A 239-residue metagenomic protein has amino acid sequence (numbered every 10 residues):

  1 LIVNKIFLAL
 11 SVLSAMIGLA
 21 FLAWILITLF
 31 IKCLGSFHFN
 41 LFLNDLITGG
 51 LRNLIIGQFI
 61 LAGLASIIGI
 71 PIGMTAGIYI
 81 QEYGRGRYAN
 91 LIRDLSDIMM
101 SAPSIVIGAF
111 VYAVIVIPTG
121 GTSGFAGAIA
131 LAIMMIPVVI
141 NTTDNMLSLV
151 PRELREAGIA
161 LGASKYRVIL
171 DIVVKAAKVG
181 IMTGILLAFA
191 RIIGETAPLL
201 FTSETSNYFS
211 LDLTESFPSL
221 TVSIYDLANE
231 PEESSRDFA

Functional and structural regions predicted by a protein language model:
L1-L13, I27-A65, R85, D226-D237: Periplasmic/extracellular loop-to-transmembrane helix junction in inner-membrane transport proteins
A9, I72-V111, V138-N145: Cytoplasmic-entry segments and transmembrane alpha-helices of multi-pass inner-membrane transporters
V12, L54, Q58, D94-D97 (+3 more regions): Residue-level signal for discrete positions within transmembrane alpha-helices of multi-pass small-molecule
A20, Q58, A62, S66-I78 (+4 more regions): Hydrophobic positions within alpha-helical transmembrane segments of bacterial inner-membrane proteins
L46-G49, L199-A239: Interhelical loop and adjacent transmembrane-helix boundary motif in polytopic membrane transport permeases
A76, I80, G84-A89, R93 (+2 more regions): Amphipathic cytosolic juxtamembrane alpha-helices at the membrane-cytosol interface of multi-pass membrane transporters
D97-I133: Generic hydrophobic transmembrane alpha-helix motif, especially the helices
T143, K165-T202: Transmembrane alpha-helices
